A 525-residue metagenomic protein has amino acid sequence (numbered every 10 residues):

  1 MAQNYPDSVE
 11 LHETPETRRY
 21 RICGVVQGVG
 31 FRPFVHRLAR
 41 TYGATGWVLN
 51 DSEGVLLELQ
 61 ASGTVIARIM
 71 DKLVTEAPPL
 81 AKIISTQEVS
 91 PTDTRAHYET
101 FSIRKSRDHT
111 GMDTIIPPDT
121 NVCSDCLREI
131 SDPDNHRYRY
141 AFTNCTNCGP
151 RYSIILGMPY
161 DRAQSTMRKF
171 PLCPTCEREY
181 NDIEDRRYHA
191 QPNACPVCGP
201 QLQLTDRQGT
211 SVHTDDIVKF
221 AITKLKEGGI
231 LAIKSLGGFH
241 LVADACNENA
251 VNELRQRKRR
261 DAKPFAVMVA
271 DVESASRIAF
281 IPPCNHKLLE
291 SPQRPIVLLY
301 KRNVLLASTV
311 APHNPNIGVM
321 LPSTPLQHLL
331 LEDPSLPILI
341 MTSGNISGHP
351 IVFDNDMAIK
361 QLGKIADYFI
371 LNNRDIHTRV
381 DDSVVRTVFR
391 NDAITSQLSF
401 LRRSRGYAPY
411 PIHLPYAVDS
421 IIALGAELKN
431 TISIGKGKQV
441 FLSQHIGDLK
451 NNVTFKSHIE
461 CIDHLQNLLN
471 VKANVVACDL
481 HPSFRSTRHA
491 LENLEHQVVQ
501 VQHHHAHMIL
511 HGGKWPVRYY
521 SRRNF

Functional and structural regions predicted by a protein language model:
M1-P196, P200-Q203: Intrinsically disordered, low-complexity, mixed-charge
P15-T17, L172-C173, V197-D206, K234 (+4 more regions): Gly-rich Lys/Arg/Thr-decorated short loops/hinges at beta-loop-alpha junctions or inter-strand turns that position
E76, P334-P415: Internal gly/pro-rich beta-alpha loop/helix module that stabilizes soluble enzyme cofactors or their anionic handles
S90, I230, G238-K301, H377: A phosphate-binding glycine/aspartate-rich beta-alpha loop in the early core of alpha/beta enzymes
A232, N470-P482: Short glycine-rich phosphate-binding loop at a beta-alpha junction
L241, I296-L299, D382-R386, N430-G435 (+1 more regions): Short beta-strand scaffold segments in enzyme catalytic cores
V242-V251, D354-D356, H481-E495: Short Gly/Thr/Asp-enriched flexible loops that form oxyanion-binding sites at enzyme active sites
S276-P282, L329, I351-A358, D382-S383 (+2 more regions): Conserved phosphate-binding catalytic cores of ATP/NTP-utilizing and phosphoryl-transfer enzymes
